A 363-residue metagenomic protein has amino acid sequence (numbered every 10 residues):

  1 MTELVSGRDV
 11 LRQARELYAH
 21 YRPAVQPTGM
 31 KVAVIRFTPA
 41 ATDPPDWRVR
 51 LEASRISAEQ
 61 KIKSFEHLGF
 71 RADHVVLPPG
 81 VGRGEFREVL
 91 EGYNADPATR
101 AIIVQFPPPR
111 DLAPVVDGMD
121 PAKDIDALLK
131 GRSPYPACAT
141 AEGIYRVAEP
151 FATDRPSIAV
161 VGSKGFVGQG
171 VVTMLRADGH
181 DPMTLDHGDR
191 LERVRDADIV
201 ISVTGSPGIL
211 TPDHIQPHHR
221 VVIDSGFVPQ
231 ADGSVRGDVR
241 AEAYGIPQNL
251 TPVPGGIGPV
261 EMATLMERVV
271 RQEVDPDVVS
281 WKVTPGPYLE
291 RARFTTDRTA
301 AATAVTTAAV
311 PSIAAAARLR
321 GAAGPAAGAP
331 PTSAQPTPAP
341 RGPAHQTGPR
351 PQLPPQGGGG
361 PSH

Functional and structural regions predicted by a protein language model:
M1-M30: Positively charged, low-complexity intrinsically disordered leader regions
T2-V5, D9, V260-T307, I313-A314: C-terminal helix-to-coil terminal segments
L4-G7, A101-R155, R190: Anion-binding alpha/beta catalytic cores of soluble intermediary-metabolism enzymes, centered on
T42, D46-Q60, Y135-S225, P247: Glycine-rich phosphate/diphosphate-binding loop of Rossmann-like nucleotide-binding domains
I62-P79, D181-L185: Short beta-strand elements in bilobed, periplasmic/extracellular small-molecule ligand-binding domains
E85-P97: Short, well-structured alpha-helical segments in soluble
H187-D275, W281: Rossmann-like adenosine-cofactor binding region
A308, A315-H363: Non-Sec secretion/translocation targeting segments of pathogen effectors
